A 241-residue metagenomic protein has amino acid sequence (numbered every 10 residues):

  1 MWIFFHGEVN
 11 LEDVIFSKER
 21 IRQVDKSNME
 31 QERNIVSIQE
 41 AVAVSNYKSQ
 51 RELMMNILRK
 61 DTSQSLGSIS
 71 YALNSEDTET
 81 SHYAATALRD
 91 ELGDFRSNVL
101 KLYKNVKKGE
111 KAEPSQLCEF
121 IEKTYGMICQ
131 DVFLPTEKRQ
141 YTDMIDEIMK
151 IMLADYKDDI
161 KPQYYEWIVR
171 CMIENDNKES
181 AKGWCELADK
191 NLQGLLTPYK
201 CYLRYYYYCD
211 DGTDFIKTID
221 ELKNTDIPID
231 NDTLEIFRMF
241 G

Functional and structural regions predicted by a protein language model:
M1-R22: Transmembrane alpha-helices and immediately adjacent membrane-cytoplasm interface residues in multi-pass integral
E19-M29, S49-K60, Y71, H82-D90: Structural detector for internal amphipathic alpha-helices that build alpha-solenoid repeat scaffolds
Q31-Q39, T62-L73, R96-Y103, K178 (+1 more regions): Amphipathic alpha-helical scaffolding segments comprising HEAT/armadillo-like alpha-solenoid repeats
N34, S49-Q50, D61, L117-Y125 (+2 more regions): TPR repeat positional signature
S37-A41, N56, G67-D77, L102-G109 (+4 more regions): Alpha-solenoid HEAT/Armadillo-like helical repeat scaffolds in large eukaryotic proteins
S45-Y47, E76-T80, K157, L195: Short inter-helical turns and helix N-cap capping residues of alpha-solenoid HEAT/ARM repeat scaffolds
T78, H82-R89, G93, S97-L100 (+2 more regions): Amphipathic alpha-helical repeat scaffolds of TPR domains
Q130-G241: Long, non-transmembrane cytosolic or organellar matrix-exposed soluble domains/tails of integral membrane proteins
